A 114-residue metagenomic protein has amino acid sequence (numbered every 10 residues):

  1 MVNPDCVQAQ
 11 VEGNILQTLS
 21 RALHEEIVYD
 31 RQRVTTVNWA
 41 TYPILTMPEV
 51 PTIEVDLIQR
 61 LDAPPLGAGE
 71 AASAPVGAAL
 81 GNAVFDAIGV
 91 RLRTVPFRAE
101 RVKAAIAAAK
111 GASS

Functional and structural regions predicted by a protein language model:
M1-S114: C-terminal catalytic domains of large/alpha subunits in multi-subunit enzymes
